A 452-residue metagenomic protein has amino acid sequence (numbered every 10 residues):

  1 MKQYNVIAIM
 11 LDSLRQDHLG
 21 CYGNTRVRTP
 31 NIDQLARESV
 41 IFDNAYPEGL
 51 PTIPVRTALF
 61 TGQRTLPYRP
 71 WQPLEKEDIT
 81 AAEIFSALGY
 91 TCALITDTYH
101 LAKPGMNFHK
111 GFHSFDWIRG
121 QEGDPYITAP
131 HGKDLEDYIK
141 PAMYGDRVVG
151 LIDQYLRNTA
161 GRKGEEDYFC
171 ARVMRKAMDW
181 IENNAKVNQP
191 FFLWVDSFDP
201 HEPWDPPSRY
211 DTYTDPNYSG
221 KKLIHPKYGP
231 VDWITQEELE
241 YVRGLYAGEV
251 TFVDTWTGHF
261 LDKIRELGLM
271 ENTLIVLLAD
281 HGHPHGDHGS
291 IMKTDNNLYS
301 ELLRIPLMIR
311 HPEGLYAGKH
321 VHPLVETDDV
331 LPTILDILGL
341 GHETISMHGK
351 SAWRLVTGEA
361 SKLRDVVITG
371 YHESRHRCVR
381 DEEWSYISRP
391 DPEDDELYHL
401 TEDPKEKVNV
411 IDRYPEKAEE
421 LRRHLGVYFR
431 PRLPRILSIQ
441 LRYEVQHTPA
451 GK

Functional and structural regions predicted by a protein language model:
M1-K452: Catalytic domains that recognize anionic headgroups
